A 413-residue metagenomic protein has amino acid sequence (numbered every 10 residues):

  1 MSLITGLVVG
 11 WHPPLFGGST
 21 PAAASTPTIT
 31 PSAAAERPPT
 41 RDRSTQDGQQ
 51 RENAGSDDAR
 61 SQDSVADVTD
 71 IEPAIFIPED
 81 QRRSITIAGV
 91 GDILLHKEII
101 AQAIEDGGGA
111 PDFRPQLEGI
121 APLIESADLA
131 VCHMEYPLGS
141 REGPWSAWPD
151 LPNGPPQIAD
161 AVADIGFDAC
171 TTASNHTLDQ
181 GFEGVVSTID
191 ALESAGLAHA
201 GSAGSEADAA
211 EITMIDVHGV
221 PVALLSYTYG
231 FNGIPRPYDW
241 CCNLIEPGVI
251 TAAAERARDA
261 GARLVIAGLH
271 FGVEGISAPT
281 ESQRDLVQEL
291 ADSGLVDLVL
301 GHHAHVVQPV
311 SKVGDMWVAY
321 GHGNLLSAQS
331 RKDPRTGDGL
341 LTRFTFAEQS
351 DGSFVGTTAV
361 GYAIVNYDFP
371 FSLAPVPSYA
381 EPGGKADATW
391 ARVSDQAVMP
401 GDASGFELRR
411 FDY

Functional and structural regions predicted by a protein language model:
M1, G6-G18, I29-P31, R37-D42 (+2 more regions): Acidic, metal/ion-coordinating pockets
P21-A23: Long luminal/extracellular ectodomains of secretory-pathway precursor proteins
Q50-R51: Cationic, low-complexity basic patches in intrinsically disordered or flexible, solvent-exposed regions
